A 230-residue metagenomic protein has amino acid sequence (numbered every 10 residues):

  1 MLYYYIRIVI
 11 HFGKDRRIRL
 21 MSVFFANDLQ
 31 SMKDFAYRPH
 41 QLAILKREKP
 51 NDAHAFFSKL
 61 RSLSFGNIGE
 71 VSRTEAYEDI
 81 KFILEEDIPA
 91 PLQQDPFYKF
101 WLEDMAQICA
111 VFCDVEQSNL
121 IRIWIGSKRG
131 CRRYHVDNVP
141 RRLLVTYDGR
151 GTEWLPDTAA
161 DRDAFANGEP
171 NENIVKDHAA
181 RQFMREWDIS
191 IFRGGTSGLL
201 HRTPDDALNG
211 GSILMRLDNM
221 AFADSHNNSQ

Functional and structural regions predicted by a protein language model:
L2-P89, K99-A106: N-terminal auxiliary "cap/dimerization" subdomain that precedes the catalytic jelly-roll/cupin core of mononuclear
S31-M32, G130-Y134, R202-T203: Catalytic micro-motifs at enzyme active sites that drive phosphoryl/nucleotidyl and oxygen chemistry
P39-L42, P140-L143, E186-W187, G211-S212: Short, surface-exposed beta-edge/turn micro-motifs
A43-K46, L120-I125, V145, I191-F192 (+1 more regions): A structural signal for short, well-ordered beta-strand segments and their strand-loop junctions that often border
E86-K128, R132, V136: Extracellular-facing segments of soluble proteins and assemblies that are Gly/Ser/Thr-biased and enriched in aromatics
M105, I123-I125, R133-Y134, Y147-D157 (+2 more regions): Active-site environment of non-heme Fe oxygenases that use a 2-His-1-carboxylate facial triad
K128-E186: Catalytic core of non-heme Fe(II) oxygenases with the double-stranded beta-helix
I174-Q230: Catalytic core of Fe(II)/2-oxoglutarate
